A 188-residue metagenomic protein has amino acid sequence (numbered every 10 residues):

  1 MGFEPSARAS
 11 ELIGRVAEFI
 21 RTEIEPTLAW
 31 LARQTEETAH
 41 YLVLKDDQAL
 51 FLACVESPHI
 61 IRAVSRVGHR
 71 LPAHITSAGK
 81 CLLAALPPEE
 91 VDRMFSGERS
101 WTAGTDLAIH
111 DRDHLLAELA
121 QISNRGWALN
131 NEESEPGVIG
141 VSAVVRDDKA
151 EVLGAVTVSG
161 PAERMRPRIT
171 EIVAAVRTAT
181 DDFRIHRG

Functional and structural regions predicted by a protein language model:
M1-V43: HTH-adjacent hinge/linker in prokaryotic transcriptional regulators
G2, S6, A17, R21 (+7 more regions): Short, structured helix-loop boundary elements
F3, A49-L50: Hydrophobic residues embedded in beta-strands of well-ordered beta-sheets
A9-L12, S100-W101, P161-R164: A short, flexible beta-alpha/helix-coil linker loop
Y41-D46, C54-V55: Short hydrophobic alpha-helical segments used for membrane anchoring or interfacial signaling
I60-S134: Short, solvent-exposed recognition segments
G79, L83, P87, R177-R184 (+1 more regions): Short amphipathic alpha-helical signal-transduction/dimerization elements
L107-D182: Extended hydrophobic
